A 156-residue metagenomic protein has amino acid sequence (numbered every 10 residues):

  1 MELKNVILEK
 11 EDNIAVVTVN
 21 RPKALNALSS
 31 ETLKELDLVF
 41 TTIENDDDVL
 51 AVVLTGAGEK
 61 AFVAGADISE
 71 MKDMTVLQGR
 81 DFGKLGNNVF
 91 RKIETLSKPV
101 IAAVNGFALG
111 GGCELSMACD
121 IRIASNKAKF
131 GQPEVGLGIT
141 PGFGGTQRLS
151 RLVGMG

Functional and structural regions predicted by a protein language model:
M1-T55, R91: Conserved CoA-thioester-binding segment of acyl-CoA-metabolizing enzymes
P22-L25, K60, G65, M71 (+4 more regions): A short, glycine- and basic residue-enriched loop/turn that sits immediately adjacent to a domain's principal
T32-E35, F82-L85, L115: Hydrophobic alpha-helical membrane-association signature
V39, L85-L96, A103: Catalytic-core regions built around general acid/base machinery
G56-K92, A108, G138: Glycine- (often His-adjacent) and acidic-residue-rich active-site loop that binds/positions the CoA thioester
E94-G156: Crotonase-fold acyl-CoA enzyme core
